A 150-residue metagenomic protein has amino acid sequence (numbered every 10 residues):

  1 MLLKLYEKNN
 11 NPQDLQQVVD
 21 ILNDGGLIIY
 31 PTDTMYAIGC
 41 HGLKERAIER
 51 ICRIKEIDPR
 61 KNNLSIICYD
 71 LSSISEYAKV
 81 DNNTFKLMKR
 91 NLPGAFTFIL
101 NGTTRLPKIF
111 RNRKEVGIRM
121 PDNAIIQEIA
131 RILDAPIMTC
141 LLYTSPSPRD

Functional and structural regions predicted by a protein language model:
M1-S145: Active-site-adjacent structural elements in enzyme catalytic cores
P146-D150: A short, hydrophobic C-terminal helix/tail in secreted or cell-surface proteins
